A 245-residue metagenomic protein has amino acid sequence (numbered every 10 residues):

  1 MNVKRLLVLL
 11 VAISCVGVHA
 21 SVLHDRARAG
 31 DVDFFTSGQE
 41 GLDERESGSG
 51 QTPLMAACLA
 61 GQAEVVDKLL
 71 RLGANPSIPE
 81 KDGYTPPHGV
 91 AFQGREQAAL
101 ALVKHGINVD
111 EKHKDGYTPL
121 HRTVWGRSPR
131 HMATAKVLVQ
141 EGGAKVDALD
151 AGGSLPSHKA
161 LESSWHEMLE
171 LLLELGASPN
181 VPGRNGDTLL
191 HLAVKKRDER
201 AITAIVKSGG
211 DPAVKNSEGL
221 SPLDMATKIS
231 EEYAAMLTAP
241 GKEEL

Functional and structural regions predicted by a protein language model:
L6-S14: Sec-dependent N-terminal signal peptides
V18-D43, G48-Q51, L59, R71 (+1 more regions): Intrinsically disordered, low-complexity regulatory segments in ankyrin-centric signaling systems
D25-G30, A56-Q62, G89-R95, R122-H131 (+3 more regions): Ankyrin repeat A-helix N-terminal signature
F34, E64-V65, Q97-A98, A133-T134 (+3 more regions): Conserved ankyrin/ankyrin-like repeat signature
T36-L42, D67-N75, L100-N108, K136-K145 (+3 more regions): Ankyrin repeat domain, specifically the short helix-to-loop turn at the C-terminus of the second helix of each repeat
E46-S47, E80, H113, D150 (+2 more regions): Ankyrin repeat boundary/linker residues
T203-V206, D211-K242: Leucine-rich solenoid repeat scaffolds
